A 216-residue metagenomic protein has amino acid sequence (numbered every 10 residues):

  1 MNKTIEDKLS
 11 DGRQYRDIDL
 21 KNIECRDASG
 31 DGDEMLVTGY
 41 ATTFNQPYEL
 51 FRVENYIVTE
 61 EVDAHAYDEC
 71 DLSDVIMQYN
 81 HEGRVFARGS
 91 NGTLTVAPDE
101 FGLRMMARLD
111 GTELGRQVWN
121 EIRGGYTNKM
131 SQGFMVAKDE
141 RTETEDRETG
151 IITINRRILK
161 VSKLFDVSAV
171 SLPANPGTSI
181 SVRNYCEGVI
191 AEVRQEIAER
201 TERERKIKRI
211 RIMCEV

Functional and structural regions predicted by a protein language model:
M1-Q195: Signature of dsDNA virion morphogenesis modules
A198-V216: Enriched but not universal
